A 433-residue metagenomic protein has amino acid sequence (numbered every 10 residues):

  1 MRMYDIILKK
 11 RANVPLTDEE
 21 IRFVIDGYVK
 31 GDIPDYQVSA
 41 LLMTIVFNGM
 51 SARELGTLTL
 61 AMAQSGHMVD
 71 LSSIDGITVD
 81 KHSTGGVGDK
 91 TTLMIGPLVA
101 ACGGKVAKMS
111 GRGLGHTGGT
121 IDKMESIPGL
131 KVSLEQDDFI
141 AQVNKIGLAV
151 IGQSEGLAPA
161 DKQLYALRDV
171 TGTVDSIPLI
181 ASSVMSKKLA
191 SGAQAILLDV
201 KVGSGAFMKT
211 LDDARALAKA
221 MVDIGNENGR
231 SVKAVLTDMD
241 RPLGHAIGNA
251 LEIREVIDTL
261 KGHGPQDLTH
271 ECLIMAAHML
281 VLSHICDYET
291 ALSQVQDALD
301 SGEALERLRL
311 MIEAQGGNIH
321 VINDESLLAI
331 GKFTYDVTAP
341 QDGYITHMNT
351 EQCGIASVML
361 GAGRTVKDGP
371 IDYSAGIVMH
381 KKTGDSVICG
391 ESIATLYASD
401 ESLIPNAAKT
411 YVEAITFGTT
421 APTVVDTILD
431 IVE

Functional and structural regions predicted by a protein language model:
M1-G88, R307-N318, V432-E433: Acidic, glycine/proline-rich low-complexity segments that act as flexible tails and inter-domain linkers
D5, K10, P15-T17, Y28 (+6 more regions): Well-ordered secondary-structure scaffolds
F47, L93-A107, K187-G192, E227-N228 (+1 more regions): Alpha-helix C-terminal capping segments
I77-A100, G104-H116: Glycine/serine-rich anion-binding loops at beta->alpha junctions that coordinate negatively charged ligand groups
T92, S110, T117-D122, S154 (+4 more regions): Short acidic, glycine/serine/threonine-rich loops at helix termini
M109, V143, I151-S154, D199-G203 (+1 more regions): Short beta-strand segments
K123-A149, K219-G225, G229: A glycine-rich helix N-cap at a beta->alpha junction
N144-A193: Phosphate/diphosphate-binding glycine-rich loops and adjacent basic-rich segments that engage nucleotide
